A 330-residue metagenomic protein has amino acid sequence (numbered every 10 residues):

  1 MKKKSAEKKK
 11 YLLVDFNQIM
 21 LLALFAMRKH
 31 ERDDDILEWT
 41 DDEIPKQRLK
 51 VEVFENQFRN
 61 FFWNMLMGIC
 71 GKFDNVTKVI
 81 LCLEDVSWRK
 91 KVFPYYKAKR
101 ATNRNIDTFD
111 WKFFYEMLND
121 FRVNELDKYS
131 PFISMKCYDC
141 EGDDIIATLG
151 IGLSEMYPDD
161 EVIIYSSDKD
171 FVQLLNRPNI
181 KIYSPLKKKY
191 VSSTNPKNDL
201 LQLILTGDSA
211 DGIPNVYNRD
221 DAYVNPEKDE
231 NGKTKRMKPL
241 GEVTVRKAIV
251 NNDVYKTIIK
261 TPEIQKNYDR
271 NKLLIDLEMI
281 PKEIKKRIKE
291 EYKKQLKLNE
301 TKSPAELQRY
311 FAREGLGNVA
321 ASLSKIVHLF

Functional and structural regions predicted by a protein language model:
K2-F121: Domain-level signal for Mg2+-assisted phosphodiester chemistry and nucleotide/NA-binding surfaces in nucleic-acid
I36, N75-V76, A101-F311, G317-A321: Extended two-metal-dependent nuclease catalytic cores across DNA- and RNA-processing enzymes
S324-F330: Short, amphipathic C-terminal "tail helix"
